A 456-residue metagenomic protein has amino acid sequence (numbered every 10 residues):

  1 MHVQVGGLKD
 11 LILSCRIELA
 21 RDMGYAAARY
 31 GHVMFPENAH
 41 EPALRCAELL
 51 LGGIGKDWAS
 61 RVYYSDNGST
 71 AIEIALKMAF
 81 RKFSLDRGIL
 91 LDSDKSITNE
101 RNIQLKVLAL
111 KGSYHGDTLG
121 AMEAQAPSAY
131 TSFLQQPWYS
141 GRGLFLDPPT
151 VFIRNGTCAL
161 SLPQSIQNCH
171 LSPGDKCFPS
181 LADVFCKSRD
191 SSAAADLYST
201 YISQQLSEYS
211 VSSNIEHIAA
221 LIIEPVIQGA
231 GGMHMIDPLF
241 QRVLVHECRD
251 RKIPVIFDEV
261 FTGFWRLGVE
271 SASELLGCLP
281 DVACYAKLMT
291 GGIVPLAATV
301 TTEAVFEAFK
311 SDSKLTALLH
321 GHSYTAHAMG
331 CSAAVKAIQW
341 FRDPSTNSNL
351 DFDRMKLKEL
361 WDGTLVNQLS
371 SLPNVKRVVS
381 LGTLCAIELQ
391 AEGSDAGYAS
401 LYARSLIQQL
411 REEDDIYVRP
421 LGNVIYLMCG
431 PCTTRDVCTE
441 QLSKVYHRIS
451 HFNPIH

Functional and structural regions predicted by a protein language model:
M1-H456: Conserved N-terminal phosphate-binding loop of PLP-dependent enzymes in the Aspartate aminotransferase
